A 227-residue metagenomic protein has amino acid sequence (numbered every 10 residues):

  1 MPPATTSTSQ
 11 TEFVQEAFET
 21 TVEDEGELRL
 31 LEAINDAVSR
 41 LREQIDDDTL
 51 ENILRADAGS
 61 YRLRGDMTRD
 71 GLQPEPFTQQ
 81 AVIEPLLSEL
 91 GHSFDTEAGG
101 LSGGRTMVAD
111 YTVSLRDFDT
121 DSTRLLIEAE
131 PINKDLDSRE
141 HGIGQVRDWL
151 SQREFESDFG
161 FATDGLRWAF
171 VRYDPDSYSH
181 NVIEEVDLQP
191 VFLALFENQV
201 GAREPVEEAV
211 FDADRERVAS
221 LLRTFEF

Functional and structural regions predicted by a protein language model:
P2-F159, Y173-F227: A short, conserved, highly charged catalytic patch centered on acidic carboxylates
G165: Carbohydrate-associated surface elements
A169-V171: Short catalytic/ligand-binding loop motif for oxyanion handling, primarily in non-cytosolic enzymes, centered on
